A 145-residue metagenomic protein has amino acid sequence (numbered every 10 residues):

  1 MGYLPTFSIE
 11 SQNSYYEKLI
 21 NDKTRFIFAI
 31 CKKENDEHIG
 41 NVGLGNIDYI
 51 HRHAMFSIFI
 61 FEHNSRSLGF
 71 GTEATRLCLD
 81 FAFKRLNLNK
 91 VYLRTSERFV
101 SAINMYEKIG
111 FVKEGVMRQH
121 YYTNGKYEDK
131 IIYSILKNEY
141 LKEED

Functional and structural regions predicted by a protein language model:
P5-N64, L136-N138: Acetyl-CoA-dependent GNAT
D36, G69, G125: Conserved G/P- and acidic residue-centered "switch" motifs that form tight phosphate/ATP-binding loops in soluble
S67-F81, I103-K108: Conserved acetyl-CoA-binding loop-helix of GNAT-fold acetyltransferases
G71, T75, R98-A102, Q119-N124: Short glycine/proline-centered loop/turn elements that form peptide/ligand docking sites
K84-R94: Conserved GNAT acetyl-CoA-binding A-motif
Y92-T95, V112-E128: Conserved catalytic-core motifs of GNAT/GCN5-like acyltransferases
Y106, F111, Y133: Conserved active-site tyrosine of GNAT-family acetyltransferases
K126-D145: Terminal substrate-recognition subdomain of acyl/acetyltransferases
